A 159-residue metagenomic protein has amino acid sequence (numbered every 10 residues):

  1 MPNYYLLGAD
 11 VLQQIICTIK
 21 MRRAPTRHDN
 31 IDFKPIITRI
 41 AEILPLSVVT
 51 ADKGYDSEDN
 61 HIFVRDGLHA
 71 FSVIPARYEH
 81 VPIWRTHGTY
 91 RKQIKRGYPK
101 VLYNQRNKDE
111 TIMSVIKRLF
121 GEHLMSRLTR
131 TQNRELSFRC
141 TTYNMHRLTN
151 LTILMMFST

Functional and structural regions predicted by a protein language model:
M1-L68: Polybasic low-complexity intrinsically disordered regions
A9-D10, I74, Y143: Hydrophobic side chains in beta-strands
K53-L119: Helix-centered, glycine/charged polyanion-binding patches within enzymatic domains that contact phosphate-containing
K95, P99-T159: Basic, amphipathic alpha-helical segments enriched in Lys/Arg and hydrophobic/aromatic residues
